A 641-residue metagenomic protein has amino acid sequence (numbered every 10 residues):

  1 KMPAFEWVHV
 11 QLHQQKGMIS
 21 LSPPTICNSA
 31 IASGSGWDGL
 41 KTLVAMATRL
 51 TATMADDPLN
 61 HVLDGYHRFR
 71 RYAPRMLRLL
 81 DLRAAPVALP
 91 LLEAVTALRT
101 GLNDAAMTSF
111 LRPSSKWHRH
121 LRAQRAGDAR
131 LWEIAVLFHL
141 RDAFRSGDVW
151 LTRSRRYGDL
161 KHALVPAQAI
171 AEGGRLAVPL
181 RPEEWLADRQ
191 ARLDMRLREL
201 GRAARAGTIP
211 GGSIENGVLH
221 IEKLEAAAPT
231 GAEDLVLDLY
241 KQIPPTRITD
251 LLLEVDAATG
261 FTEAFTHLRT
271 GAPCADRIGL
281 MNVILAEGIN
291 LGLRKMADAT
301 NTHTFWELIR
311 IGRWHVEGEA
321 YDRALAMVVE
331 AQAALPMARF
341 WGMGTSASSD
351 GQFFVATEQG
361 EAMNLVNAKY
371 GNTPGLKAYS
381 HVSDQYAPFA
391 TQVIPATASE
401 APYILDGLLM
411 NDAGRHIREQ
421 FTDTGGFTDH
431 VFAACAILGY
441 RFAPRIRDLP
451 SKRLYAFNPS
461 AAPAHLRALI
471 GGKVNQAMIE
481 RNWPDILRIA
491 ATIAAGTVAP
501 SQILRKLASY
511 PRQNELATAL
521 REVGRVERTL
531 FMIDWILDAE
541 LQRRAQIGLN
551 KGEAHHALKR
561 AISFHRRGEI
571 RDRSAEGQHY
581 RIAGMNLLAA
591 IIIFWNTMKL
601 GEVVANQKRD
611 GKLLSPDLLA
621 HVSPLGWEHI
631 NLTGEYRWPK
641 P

Functional and structural regions predicted by a protein language model:
M2-I31: Aspartic protease catalytic domain
A32-A45, A52-H61, E263-E330: Short, positively charged, Gly/Tyr-enriched micro-motifs that form contact patches at catalytic or ligand/partner
A32-Q190: Long amphipathic alpha-helical coiled-coil/heptad-repeat bundle
A32-S33, D38-A52, L63, H67 (+12 more regions): A conserved ligand/cofactor-binding region detector
D194-A299: Structured, charged N-terminal subsegments at the starts of enzyme catalytic cores and at intra-chain domain/subunit
D298-P336, V366-P484: Catalytic or ion-translocation cores adjacent to nucleophile or general acid/base/metal-coordination motifs in diverse
V328-L365: Structured nucleic-acid-interacting core domains from mobile-element enzymes and related host factors, especially RNase
A461, A468-P641: Long, compositionally biased intrinsically disordered regions
